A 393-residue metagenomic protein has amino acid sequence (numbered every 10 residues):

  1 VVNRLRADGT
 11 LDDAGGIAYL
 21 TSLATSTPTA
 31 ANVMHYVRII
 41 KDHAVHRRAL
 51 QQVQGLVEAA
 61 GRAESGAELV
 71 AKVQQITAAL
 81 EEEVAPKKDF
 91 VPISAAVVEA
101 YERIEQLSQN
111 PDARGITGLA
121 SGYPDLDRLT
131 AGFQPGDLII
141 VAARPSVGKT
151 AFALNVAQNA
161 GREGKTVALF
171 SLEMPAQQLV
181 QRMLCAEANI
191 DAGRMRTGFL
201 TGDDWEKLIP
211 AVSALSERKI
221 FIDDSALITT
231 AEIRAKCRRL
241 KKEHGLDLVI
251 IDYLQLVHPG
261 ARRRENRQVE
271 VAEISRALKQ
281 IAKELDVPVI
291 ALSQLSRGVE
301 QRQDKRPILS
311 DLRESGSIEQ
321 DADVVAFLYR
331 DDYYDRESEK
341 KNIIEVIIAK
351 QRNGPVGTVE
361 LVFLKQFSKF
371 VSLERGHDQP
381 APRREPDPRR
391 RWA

Functional and structural regions predicted by a protein language model:
V1-D112, S146-V147, A188-N189, L215-S216 (+2 more regions): Short, small/acidic-rich helices and loops at N termini and domain boundaries of DNA replication/processing enzymes
G115, G193-T201, F221-L227, H258-A272 (+1 more regions): Flexible beta-alpha connector loops of hexameric P-loop NTPases
Y123-G132: Pre-Walker A adenine-sensing motif
R128, A151, N155, N159-G245 (+2 more regions): Cytosolic-facing regulatory segments adjacent to core modules
I139-I140: Short hydrophobic/aromatic beta-strand immediately N-terminal to the Walker A/P-loop
A143: The Walker A (P-loop) glycine that initiates the GxxxxGKT/S ATP-binding motif of P-loop NTPases
T229-L246, R276-L285, R297-A393: C-terminal regions of RecA-like/P-loop NTPase motor modules
L246-A291: Helical hairpin unit composed of two closely spaced alpha helices linked by a short loop
